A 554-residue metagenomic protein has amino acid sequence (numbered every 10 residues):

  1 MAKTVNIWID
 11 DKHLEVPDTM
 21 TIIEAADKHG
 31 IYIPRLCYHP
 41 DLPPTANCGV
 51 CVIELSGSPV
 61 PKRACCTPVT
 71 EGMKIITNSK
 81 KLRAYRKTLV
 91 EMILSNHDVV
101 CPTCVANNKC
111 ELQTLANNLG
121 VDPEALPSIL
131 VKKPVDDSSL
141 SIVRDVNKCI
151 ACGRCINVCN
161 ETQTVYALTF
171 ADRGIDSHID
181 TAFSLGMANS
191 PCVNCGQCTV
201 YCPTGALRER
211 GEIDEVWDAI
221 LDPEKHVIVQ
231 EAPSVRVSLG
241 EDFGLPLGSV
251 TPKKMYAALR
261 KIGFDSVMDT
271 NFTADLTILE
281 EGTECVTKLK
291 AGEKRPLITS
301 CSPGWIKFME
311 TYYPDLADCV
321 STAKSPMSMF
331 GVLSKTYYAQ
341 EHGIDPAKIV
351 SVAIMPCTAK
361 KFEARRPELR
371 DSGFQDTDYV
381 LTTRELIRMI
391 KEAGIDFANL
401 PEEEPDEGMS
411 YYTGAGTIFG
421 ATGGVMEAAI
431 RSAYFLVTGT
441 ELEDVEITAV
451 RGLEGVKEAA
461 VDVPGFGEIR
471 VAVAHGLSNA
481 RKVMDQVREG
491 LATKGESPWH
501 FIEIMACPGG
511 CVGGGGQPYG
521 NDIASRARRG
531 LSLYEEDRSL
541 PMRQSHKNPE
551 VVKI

Functional and structural regions predicted by a protein language model:
A2, N6, H13, D18-G72 (+3 more regions): Iron-sulfur-associated redox domains of electron-transfer enzymes in respiratory and anaerobic energy metabolism
D11-H13, P102, V135, A188 (+2 more regions): A generic secondary-structure micro-motif detector that highlights 1-2 residue hydrophobic/ambivalent hotspots embedded
G49-N194, L207-H226: Fe-S ferredoxin-like electron-transfer domains and their immediately adjacent linker/connector regions across
C159, C202, T251: Cysteine-centered loop/knuckle micro-motif
G196-G211, R260: Phosphate/diphosphate-binding loops
